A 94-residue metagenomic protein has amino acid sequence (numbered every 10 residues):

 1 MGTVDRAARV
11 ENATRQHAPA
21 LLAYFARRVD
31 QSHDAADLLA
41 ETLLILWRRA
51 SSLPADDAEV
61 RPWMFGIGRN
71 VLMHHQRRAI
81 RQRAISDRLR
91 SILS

Functional and structural regions predicted by a protein language model:
M1-A23, H33, W47: A short, charge-rich alpha-helical start-of-domain segment used by transcription regulators
M1-V4, A8, R78, R83-A84 (+1 more regions): Acidic, proline/glycine-rich intrinsically disordered inter-domain spacer in sigma factors
N12, Q16, E41, R88-L89: Alpha-helical structural segments
D37-L44, R48, A58-N70: Structural recognition of an alpha-helix C-terminal capping motif at a helix-to-coil junction
S52-D56: Short alpha-helix-to-loop micro-motif enriched in aromatics/charged/Gly
G66-D87: Arg/Lys-rich amphipathic alpha helix in sigma70-family domain 2
